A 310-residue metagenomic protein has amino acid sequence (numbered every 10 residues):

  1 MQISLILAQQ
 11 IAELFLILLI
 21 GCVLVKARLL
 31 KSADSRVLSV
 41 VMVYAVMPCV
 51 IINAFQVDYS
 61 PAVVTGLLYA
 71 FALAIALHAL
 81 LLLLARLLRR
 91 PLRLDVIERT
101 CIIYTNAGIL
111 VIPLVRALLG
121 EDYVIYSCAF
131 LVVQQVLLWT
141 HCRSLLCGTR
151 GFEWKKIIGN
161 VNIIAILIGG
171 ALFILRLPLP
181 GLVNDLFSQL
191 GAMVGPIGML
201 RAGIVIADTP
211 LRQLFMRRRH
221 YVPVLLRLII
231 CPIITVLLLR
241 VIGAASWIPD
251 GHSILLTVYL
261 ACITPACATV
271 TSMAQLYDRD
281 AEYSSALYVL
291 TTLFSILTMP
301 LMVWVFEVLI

Functional and structural regions predicted by a protein language model:
M1-I310: Alpha-helical transmembrane segments of multi-pass small-molecule/ion transporters
